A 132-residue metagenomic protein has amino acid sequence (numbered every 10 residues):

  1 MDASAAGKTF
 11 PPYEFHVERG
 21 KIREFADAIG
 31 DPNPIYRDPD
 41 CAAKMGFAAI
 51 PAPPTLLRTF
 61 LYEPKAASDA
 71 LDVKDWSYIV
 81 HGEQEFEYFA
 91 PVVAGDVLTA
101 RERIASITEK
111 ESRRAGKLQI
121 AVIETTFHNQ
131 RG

Functional and structural regions predicted by a protein language model:
M1, E83, Y88-G132: HotDog/MaoC-like acyl-thioester-processing domains
M1-E83: Hot-dog-fold acyl-thioester-processing enzymes
